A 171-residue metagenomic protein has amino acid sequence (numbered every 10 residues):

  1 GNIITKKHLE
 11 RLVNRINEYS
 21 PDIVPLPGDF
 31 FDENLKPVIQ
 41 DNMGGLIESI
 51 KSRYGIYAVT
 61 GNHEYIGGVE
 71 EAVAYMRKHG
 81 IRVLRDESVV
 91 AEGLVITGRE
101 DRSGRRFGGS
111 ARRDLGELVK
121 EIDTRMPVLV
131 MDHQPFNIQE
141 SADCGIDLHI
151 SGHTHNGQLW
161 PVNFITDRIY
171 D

Functional and structural regions predicted by a protein language model:
G1-D171: Soluble catalytic domains of enzymes that build or remodel membrane lipids, polysaccharides, and related
